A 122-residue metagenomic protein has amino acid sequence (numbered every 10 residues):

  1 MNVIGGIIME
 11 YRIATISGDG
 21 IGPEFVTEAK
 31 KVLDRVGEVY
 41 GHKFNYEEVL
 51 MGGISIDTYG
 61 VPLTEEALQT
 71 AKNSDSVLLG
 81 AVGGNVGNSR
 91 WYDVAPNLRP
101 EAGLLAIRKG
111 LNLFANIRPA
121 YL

Functional and structural regions predicted by a protein language model:
M1-I8: Short, Lys/Arg-enriched N-terminal segments with co-localized hydrophobic residues within the first ~10-30 amino acids
M9-G20, E38, K43-N45, G53-L122: Anion-binding alpha/beta catalytic cores of soluble intermediary-metabolism enzymes, centered on
I21-V26: Short N-terminal binding/cap micro-motifs at the start of the first secondary-structure element
E28-K31, A102: A general alpha-helical scaffold signature found inside nucleotide-binding enzyme cores
K30-Y40: Short catalytic helix/loop segments, enriched in acidic residues and glycine and frequently bearing histidine
L50: Residues at the C-termini of beta-strands that transition into short coil/loop
